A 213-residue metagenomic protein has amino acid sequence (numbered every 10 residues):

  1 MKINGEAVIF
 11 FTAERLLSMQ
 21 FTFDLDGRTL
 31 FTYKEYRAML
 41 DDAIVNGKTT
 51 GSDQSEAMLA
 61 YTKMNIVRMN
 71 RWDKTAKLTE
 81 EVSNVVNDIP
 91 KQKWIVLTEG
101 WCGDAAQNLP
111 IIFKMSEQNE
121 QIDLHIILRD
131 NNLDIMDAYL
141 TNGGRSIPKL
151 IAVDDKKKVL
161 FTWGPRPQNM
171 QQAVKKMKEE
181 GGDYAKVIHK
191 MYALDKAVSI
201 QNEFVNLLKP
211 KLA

Functional and structural regions predicted by a protein language model:
G5-A7, F11-Q92, D137-G143, L160-A213: Non-globular targeting/processing and membrane-anchoring segments
N87, F113-E120, T141-G144: Short, surface-exposed basic-aromatic patches at helix termini and helix-loop junctions that form
N87-K114: Local sequence-structure signature of Cys/Sec-based thiol-disulfide redox active-site neighborhoods
I95-T98, Q121-I135, S146: Thiol-based oxidoreductase modules, predominantly thioredoxin-like and allied folds used for disulfide exchange
L109, F113-S116, I147-I151: Short, well-ordered alpha-helical packing segments
D130-N132, K157, Q168: Short acidic/polar capping segments at secondary-structure boundaries
I147-T162: A short, hydrophobic beta-strand/beta-hairpin element that forms part of a small beta-sheet core
